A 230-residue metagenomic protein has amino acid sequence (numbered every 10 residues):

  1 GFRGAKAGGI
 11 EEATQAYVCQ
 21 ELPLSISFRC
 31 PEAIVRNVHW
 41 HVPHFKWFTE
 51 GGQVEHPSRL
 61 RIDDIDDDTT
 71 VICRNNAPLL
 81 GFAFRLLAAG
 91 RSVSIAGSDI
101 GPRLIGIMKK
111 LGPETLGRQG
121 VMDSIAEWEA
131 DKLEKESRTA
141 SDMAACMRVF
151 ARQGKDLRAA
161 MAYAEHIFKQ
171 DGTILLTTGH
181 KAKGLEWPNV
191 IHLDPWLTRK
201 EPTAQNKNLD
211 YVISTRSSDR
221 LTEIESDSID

Functional and structural regions predicted by a protein language model:
G1-R59, T70-A88, S94-K109, K169-I174 (+3 more regions): Conserved helicase motor core of SF1/SF2 NTP-dependent helicases
I62-I65: Short amphipathic alpha-helix with an adjacent loop that forms part of the alpha/beta core around
K110-I224: Conserved helicase C-terminal RecA-like lobe
